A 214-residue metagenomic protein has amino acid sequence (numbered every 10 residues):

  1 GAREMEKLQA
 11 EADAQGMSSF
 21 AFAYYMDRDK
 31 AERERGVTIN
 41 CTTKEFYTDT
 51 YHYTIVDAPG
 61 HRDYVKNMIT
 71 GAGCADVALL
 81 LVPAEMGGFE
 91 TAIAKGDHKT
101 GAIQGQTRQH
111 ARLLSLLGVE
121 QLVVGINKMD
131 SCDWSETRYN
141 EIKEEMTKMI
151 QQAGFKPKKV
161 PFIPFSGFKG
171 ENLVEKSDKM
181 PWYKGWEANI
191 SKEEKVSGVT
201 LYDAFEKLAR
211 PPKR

Functional and structural regions predicted by a protein language model:
G1-K66, A75-G88, D97-H98: P-loop NTPase switch module centered on the Walker A-proximal segment
E4-K7, N67, Q106-L113, E141-M149 (+1 more regions): Alpha-helical scaffold elements adjacent to nucleotide-binding pockets in ATP/GTP-utilizing enzyme cores
Q9, D13, K30, Y47 (+7 more regions): Signal for well-folded cores of large energy- and translation-related assemblies
Q15-F20, D27-V37, G88-T91, M149-K159 (+1 more regions): Active-site phosphate-binding and catalytic loops of NTP-dependent enzymes
Y51-T54, A58-D63, G73-N140: Conserved Switch II/interswitch segment of TRAFAC-class P-loop GTPases
I69, A92-A94, K176-S177: Short coil/turn segments at secondary-structure boundaries
E120-V123, S131-K213: Canonical P-loop GTPase G-domain recognition
